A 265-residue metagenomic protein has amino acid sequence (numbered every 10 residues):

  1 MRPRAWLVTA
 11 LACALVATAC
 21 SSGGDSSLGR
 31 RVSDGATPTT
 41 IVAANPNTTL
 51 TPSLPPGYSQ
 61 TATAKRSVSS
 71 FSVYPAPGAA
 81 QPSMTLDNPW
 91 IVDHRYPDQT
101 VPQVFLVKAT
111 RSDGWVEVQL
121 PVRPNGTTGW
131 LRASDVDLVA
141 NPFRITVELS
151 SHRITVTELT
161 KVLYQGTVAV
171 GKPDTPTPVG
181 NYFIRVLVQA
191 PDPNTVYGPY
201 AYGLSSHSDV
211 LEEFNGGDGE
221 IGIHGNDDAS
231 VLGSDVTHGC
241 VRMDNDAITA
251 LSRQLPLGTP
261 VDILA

Functional and structural regions predicted by a protein language model:
M1-V8: Bacterial N-terminal signal peptides that target proteins for export
V16-A19: C-terminal motif of bacterial Sec signal peptides marking the signal peptidase cleavage site
S21-G23: Bacterial signal peptide processing site
G29-T85, S112, R144, E213-N215: SH3-family beta-barrel domains
G78-Q99: SH3/SH3-like (including bacterial SH3b) beta-barrel domains that bind proline-rich motifs or cell-wall ligands
H94-S134: SH3/SH3-like beta-barrel superfamily modules
V122, D135-F143, K172, P176-N181 (+1 more regions): Exported/periplasmic cell-wall-interacting domains
N125, A133-G171: A structural motif detector for short, solvent-exposed N-terminal "entry" segments of globular domains
